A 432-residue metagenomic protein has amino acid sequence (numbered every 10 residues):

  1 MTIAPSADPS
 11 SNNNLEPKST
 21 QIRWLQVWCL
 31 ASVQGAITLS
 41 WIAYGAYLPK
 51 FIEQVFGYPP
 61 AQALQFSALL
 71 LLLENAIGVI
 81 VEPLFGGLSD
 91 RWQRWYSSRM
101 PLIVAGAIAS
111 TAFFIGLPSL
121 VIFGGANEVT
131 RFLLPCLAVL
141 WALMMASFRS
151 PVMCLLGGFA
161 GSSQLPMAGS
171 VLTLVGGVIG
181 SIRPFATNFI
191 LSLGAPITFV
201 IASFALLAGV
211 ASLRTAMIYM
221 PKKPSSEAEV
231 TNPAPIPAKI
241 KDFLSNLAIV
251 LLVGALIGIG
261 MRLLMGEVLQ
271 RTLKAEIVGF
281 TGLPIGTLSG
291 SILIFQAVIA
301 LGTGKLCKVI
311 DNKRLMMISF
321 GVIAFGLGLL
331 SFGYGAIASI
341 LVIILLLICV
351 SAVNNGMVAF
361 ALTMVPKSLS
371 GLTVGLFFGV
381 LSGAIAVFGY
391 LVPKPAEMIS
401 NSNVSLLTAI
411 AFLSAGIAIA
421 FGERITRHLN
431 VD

Functional and structural regions predicted by a protein language model:
N14-N75, I249, V253, G258-K274: Helix-loop boundary and gating motifs at the non-cytosolic
A61-Q65, S162-V171, G282, V365-F377: Loop-to-transmembrane helix entry/capping segments in MFS-fold secondary transporters and related SLC/MFSD carriers
G78, P166-T187, F378-G389: Glycine-rich segments within core transmembrane alpha-helices of 12-TM secondary carriers
I80-Y96, L191, I299-D311, A396: Helix-to-loop junctions at the C-terminal end of transmembrane segments in multipass secondary transporters
R99-G116, R314-L329: Structural signature of the two symmetry-related core transmembrane helices
S147-A160, A352-P366: Intracellular juxtamembrane helix-capping segments at the cytosolic ends of symmetry-related transmembrane helices
K313-G356: C-terminal transmembrane helical hairpin of 12-TM major facilitator-type secondary transporters
S368-M398: A late C-terminal transmembrane helix in Major Facilitator Superfamily
